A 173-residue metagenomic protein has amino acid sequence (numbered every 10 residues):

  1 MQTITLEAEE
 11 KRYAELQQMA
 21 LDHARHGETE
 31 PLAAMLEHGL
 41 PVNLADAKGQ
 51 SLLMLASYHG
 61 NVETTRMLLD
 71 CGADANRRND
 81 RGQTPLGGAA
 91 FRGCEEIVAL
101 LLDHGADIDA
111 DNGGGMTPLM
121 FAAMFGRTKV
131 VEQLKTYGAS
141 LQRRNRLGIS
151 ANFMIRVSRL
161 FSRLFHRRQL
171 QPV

Functional and structural regions predicted by a protein language model:
M1-A20, H104, E132-V173: Ankyrin-repeat-protein effector appendages
P31, E63-T64, E96-I97, K129-V130 (+1 more regions): Conserved ankyrin/ankyrin-like repeat signature
